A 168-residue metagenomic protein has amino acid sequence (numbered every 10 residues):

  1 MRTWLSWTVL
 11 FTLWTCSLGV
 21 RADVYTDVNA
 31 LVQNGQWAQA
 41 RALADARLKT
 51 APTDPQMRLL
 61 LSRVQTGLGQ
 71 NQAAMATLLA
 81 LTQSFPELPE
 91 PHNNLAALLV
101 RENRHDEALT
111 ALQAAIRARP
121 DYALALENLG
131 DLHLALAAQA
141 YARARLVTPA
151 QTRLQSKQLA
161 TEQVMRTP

Functional and structural regions predicted by a protein language model:
Q33-N34, G67-L68, R101-E102, A135 (+1 more regions): Register position in tetratricopeptide repeats
A46-R47, A80-L81, A114-A115, R143-A144: Canonical positions in the second alpha-helix
T50, S84-F85, A118, V147: Structural marker of alpha-solenoid helical repeat scaffolds
P55-Q56, P89-E90, A123, T152: Helix-start (N-cap) detector for alpha-helical repeat units in TPR-like alpha-solenoids, especially tetratricopeptide
